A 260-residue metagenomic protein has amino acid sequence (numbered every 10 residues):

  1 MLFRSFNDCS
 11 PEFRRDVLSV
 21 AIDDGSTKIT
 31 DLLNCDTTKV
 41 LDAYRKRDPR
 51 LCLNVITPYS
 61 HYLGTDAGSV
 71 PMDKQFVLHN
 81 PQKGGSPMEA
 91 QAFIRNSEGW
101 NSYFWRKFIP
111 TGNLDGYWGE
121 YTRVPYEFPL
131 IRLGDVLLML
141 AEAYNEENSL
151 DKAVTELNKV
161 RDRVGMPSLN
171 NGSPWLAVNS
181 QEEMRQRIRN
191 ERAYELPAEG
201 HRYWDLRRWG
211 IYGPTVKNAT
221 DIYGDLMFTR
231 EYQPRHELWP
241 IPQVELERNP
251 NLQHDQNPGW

Functional and structural regions predicted by a protein language model:
M1-L18, E89, E120-L130, V154-L157 (+2 more regions): Long, intrinsically disordered, low-complexity segments
S5, T27-R132: Flexible, polar/acidic helix-loop-strand segments at domain edges
P11, D16-C35: Non-catalytic, alpha-helical, charged scaffold/linker segments that couple or flank catalytic or architectural cores
